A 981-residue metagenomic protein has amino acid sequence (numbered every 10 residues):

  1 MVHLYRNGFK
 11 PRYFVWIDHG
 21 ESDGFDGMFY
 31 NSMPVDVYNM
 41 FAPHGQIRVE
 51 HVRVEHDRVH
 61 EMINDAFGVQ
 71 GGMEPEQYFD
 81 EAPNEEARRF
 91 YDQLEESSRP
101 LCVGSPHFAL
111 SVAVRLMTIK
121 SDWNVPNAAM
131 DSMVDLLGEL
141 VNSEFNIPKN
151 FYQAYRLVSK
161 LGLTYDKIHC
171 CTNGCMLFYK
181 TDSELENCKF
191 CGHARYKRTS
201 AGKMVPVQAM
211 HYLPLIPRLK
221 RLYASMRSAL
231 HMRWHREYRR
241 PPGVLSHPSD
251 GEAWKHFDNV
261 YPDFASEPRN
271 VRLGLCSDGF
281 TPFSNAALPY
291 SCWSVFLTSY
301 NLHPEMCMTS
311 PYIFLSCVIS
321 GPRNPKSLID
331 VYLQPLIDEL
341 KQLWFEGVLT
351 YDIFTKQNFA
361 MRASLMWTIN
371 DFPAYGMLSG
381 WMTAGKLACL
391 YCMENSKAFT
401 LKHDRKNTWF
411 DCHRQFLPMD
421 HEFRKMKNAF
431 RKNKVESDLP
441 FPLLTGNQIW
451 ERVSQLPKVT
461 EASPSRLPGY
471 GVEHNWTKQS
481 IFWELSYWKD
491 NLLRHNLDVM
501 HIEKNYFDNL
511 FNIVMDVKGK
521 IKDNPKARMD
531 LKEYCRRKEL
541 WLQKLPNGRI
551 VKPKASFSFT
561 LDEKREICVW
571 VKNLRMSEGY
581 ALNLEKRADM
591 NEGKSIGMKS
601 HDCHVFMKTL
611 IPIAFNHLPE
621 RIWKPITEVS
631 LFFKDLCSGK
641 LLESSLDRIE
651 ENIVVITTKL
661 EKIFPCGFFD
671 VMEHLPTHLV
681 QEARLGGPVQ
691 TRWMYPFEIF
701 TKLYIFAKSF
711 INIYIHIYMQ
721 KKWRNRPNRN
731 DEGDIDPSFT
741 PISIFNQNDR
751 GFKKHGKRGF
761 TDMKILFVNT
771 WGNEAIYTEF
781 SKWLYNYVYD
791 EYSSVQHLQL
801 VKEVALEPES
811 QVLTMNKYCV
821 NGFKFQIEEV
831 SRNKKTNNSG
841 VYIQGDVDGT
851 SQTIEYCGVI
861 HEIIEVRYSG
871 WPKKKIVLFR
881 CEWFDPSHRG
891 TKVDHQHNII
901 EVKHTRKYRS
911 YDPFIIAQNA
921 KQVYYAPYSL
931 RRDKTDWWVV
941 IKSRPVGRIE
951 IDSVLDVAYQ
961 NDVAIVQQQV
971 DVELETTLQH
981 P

Functional and structural regions predicted by a protein language model:
M1-P981: A structural signal for the principal folded core domain
